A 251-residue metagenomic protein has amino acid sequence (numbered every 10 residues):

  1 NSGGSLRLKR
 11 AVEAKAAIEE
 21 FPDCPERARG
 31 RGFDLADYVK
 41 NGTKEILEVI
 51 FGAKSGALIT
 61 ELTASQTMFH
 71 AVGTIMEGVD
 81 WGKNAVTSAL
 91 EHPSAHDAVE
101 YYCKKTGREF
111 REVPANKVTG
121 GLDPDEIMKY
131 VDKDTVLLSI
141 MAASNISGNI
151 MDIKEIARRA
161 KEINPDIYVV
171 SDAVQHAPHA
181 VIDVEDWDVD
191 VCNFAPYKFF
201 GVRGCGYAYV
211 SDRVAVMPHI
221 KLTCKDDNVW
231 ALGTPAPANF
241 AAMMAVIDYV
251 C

Functional and structural regions predicted by a protein language model:
N1-C251: Pyridoxal 5′-phosphate
